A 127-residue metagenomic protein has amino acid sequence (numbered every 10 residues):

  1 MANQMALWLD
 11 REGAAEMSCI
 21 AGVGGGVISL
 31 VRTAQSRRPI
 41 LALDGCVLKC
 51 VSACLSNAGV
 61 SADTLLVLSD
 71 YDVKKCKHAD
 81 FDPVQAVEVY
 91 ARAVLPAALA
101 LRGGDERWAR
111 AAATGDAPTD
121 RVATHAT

Functional and structural regions predicted by a protein language model:
M1-H125: Iron-sulfur-associated redox domains of electron-transfer enzymes in respiratory and anaerobic energy metabolism
